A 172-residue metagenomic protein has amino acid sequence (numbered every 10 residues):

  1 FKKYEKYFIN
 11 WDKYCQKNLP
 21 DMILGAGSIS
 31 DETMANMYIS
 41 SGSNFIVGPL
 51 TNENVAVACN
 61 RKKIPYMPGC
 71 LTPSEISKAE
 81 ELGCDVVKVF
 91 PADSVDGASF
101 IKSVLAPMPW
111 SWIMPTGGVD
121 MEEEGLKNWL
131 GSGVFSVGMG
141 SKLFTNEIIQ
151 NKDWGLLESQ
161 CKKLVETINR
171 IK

Functional and structural regions predicted by a protein language model:
F1, F45-V55, K88-G97, G133-W154: Glycine-rich phosphate-binding active-site loops on the catalytic face of alpha/beta enzymes
F1-K2, D21-S30, G42-T51, P65-I76 (+1 more regions): Catalytic beta/alpha-barrel core
N10, C59-P65, L130, N146-K172: C-terminal helical cap(s) of enzyme catalytic domains, especially alpha/beta-barrels
N10, M37, A58, K78 (+3 more regions): Well-formed, non-transmembrane alpha-helical positions, independent of function
Y14-A26, G42-N44, A58-M67, P107-T116: Short beta-strand/loop segments at the ligand-binding rim of alpha/beta enzyme cores
A26-G27, P115-V119, V137-S141: Glycine-rich beta-strand-to-loop/alpha-helix junction loops that act as flexible
D31-S41, S74-L82, D120-V137: Catalytic cores of alpha/beta
V55-N60, I76-L82, G97-F100, E123-G125 (+1 more regions): Short, charged, surface-exposed secondary-structure boundary motifs
